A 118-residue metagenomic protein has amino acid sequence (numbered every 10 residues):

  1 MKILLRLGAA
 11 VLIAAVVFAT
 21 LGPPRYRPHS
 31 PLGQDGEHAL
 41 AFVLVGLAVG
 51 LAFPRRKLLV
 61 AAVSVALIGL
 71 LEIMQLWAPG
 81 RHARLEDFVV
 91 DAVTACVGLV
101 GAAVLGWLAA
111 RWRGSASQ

Functional and structural regions predicted by a protein language model:
M1-F88, A92, C96-Q118: Bulky hydrophobic segments
